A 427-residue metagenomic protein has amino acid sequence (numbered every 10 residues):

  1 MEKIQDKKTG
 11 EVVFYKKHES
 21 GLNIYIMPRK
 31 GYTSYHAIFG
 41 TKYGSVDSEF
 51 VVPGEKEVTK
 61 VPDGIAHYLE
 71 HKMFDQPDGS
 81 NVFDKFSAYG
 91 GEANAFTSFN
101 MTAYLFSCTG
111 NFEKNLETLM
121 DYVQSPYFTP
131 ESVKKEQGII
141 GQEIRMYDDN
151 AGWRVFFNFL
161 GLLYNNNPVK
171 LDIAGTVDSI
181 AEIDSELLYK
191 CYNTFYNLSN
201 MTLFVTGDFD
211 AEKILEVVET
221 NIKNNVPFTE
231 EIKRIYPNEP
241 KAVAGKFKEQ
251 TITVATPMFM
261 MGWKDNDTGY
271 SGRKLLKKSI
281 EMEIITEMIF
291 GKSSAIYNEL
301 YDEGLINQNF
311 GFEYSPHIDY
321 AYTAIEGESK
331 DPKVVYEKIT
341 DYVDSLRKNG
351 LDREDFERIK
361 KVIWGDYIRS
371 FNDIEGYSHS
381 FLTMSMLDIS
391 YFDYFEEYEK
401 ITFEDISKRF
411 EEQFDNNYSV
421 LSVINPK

Functional and structural regions predicted by a protein language model:
M1-N81, Y189-Y192, Y196-E299, S419-K427: His/Glu-rich zincin catalytic helix
Q76, N81-K233, G272-K277, T286 (+2 more regions): Charge-rich, well-structured scaffold segments of protease-associated domains
